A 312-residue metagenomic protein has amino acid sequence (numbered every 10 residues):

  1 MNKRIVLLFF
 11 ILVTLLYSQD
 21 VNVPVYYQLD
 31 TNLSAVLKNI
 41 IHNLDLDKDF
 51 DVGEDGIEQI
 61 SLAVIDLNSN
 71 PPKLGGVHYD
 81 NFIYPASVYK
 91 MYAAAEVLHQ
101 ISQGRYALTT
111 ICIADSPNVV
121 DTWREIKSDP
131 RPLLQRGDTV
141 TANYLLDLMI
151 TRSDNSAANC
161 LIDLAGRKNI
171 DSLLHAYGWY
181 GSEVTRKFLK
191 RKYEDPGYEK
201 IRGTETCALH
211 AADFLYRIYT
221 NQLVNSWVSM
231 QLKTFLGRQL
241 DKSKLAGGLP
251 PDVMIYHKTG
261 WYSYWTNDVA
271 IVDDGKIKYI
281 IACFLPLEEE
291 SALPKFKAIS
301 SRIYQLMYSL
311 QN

Functional and structural regions predicted by a protein language model:
M1-P24: Bacterial Sec-dependent N-terminal signal peptides
D20-Y84: Beta-lactamase-like hydrolase cores
I57-I60, D138, L146, A158-L215: Mid-domain, small-residue-enriched loop/turn segments at the edges of structured enzyme/sensor domains
Y84-C112, M149, I281: Active-site SXXK
V119-N159, R167: Conserved catalytic neighborhood of penicillin-recognizing serine enzymes
L173-A176, H210-W261: Conserved active-site loop region of the serine DD-peptidase/beta-lactamase
K190-T234, V272, L287-P294, L310: Penicillin-binding protein/beta-lactamase superfamily catalytic region
K242-F296, Y304: Short, Gly/Ser/Thr-enriched beta-strand-loop segments that form substrate-interacting elements of hydrolase/peptidase
